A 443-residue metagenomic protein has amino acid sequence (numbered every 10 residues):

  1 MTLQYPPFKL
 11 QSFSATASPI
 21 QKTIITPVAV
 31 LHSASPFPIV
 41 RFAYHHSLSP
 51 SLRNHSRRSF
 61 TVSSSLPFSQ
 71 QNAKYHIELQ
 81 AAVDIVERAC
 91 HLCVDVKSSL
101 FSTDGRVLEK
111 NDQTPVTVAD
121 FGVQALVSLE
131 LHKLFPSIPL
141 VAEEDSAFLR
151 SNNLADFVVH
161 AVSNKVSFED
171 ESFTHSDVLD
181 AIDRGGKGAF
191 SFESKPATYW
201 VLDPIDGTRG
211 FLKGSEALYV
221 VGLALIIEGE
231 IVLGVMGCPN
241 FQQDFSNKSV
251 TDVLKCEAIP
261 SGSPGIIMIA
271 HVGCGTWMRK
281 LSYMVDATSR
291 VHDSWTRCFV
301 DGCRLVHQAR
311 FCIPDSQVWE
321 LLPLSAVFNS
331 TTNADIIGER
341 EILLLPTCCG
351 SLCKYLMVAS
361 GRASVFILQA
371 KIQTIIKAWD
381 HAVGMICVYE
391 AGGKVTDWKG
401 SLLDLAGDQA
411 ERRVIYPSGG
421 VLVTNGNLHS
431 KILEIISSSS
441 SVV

Functional and structural regions predicted by a protein language model:
T2, Q242-Q243, S249-V443: An extended, acidic
T2-I205, N240-Q242, K394, L402-L403 (+2 more regions): N-terminal subdomain of lithium-sensitive/metallo-dependent phosphomonoesterases centered on the IMPase/IPPase/PAP
V83, P139, Y199, G222-A224 (+3 more regions): Residues embedded in well-ordered beta-strands
A89, C93, D120, L131 (+8 more regions): Residue-level signal for inorganic ion chemistry
Q124, L218, H381-M385: Amphipathic alpha-helical segments in well-structured domains
F135, E144, L225-I227, M278-K280: Residue-level signal for short segments within beta-strands and strand-turn junctions of well-structured beta-sheet
E143, G237, Q369: Conserved residues at the C-terminal ends of beta-strands
S176-H271: DPxDG-like acidic metal-binding loop motif
